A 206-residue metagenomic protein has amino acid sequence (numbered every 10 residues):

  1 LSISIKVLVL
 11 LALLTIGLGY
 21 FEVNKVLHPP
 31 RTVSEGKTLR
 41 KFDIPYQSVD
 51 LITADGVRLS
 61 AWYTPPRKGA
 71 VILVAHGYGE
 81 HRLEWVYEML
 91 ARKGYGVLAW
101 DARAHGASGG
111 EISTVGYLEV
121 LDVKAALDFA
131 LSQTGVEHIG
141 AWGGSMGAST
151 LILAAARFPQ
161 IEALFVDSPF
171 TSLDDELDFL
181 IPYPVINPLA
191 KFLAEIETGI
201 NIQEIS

Functional and structural regions predicted by a protein language model:
I3-I52: An N-terminal hydrophobic leader/cap segment in hydrolases
E22-P30, V123, P182-K191: Acceptor/aglycone-binding surface of glycosyltransferases and processive sugar-polymer synthases
A54, R58-F129, W142: Membrane-embedded segments
E80, A104, A148, T171-S172: Active-site micro-motifs of SAM-dependent methyltransferase domains
G96, H138, E162-A163: Structural signature of beta-strand start/N-cap positions in the alpha/beta core of ABC transporter nucleotide-binding
T134-S145: Alpha/beta-hydrolase fold nucleophile elbow
G143-L153: Glycine-rich nucleophile elbow surrounding the catalytic serine of serine-hydrolase chemistry
L153-E204: Hydrolase active-site cap/lid region
